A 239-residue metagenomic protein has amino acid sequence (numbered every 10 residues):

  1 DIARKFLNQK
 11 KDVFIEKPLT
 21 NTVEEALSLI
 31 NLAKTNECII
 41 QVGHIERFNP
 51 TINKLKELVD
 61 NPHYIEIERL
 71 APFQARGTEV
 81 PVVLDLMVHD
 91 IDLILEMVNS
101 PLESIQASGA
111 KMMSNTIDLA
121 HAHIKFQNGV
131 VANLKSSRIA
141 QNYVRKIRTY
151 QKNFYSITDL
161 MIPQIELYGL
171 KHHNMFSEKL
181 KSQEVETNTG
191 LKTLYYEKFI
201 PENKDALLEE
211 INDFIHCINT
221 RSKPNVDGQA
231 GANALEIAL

Functional and structural regions predicted by a protein language model:
D1-H44: Beta-strand-loop-alpha-helix segment that lines the small-molecule cofactor/substrate pocket of alpha/beta enzymes
A3, A26, F48, I52 (+3 more regions): A general structural signal for well-ordered alpha-helical segments in protein cores
L7-N8, K34, D60, N99 (+1 more regions): Residue-level signal for alpha-helix termini/capping positions
I39, E46-S114: Predominantly a Rossmann-like dinucleotide-binding segment in NAD(P)-dependent oxidoreductases
D92-Y168, P201-R221: Contiguous beta-strand/loop segments that form the cofactor/metal-binding neighborhood of enzyme cores
I157-D159, Q164-G190: Mobile, glycine-enriched helix-loop/loop "lid" segments at the mouths of ligand-binding/catalytic clefts that gate
E184-L239: C-terminal helical cap and adjacent loop that interface with cofactors, partners, or active-site loops
